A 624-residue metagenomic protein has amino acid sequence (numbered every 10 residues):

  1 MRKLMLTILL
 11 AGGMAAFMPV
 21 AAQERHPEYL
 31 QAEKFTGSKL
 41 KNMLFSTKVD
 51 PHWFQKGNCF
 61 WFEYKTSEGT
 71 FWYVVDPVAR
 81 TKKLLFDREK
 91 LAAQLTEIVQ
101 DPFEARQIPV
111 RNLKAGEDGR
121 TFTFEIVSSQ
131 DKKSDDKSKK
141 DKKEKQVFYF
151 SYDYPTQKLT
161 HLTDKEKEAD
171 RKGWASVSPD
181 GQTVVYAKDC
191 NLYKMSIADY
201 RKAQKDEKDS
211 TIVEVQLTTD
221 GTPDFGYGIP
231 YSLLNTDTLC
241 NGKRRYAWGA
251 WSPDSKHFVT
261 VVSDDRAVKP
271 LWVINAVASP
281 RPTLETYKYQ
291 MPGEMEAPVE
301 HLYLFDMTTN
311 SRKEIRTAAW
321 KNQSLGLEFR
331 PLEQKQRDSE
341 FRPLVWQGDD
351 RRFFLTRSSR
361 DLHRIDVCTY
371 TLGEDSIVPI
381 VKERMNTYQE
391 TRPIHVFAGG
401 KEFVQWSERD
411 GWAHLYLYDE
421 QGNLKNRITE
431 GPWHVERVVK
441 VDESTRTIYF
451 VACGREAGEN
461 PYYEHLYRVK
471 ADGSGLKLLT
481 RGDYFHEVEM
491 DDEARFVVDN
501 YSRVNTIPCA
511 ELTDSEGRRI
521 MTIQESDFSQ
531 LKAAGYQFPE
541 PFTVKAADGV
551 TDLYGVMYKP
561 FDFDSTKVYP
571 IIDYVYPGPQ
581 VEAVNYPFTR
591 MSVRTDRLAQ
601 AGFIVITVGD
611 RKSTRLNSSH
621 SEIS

Functional and structural regions predicted by a protein language model:
M1-L4: Positively charged n-region of N-terminal signal peptides that target proteins for export
T7-A16: Bacterial N-terminal signal peptides
T7-I8, A21-P508, L512-T513, S529 (+2 more regions): Beta-propeller folds
A16-F17, E582: Intrinsically disordered, low-complexity, compositionally biased regions/tails
P19-V20, Y418, N585, L616: Residue-level recognition of conserved structural "scaffold" positions that shape functional pockets and channels
V20-A21, F563: Ubiquitous "structural anchor" signal
P51, G57, P270, R342 (+3 more regions): Serine-hydrolase catalytic core recognition
